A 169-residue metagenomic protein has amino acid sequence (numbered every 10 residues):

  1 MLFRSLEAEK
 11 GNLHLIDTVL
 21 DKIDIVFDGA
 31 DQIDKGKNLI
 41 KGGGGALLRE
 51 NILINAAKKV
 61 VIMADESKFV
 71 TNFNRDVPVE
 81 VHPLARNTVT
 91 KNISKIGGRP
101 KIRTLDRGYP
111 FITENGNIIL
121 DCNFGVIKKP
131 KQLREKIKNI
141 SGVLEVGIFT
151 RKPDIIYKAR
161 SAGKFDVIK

Functional and structural regions predicted by a protein language model:
M1-L2: Short, small-residue-biased leader/transition segments that mark boundaries at the very start of proteins
L6: Binding-site signature for planar aromatic cofactors or substrates
E9-K169: Conserved phosphate- and dinucleotide-binding cores of soluble alpha/beta proteins, encompassing both enzyme active
